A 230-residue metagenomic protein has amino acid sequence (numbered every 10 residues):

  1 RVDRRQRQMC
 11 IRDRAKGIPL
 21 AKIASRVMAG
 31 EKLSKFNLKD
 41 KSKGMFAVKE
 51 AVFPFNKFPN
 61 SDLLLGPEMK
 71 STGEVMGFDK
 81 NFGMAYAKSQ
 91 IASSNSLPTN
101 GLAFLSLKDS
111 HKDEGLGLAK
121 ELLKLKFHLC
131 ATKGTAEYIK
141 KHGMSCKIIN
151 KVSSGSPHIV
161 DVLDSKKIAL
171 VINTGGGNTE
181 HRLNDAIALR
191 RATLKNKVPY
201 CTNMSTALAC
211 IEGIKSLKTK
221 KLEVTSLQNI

Functional and structural regions predicted by a protein language model:
R1-I11: Single conserved hydrophobic/aromatic residue that forms the stacking wall/gate of nucleotide- or nucleobase-binding
I23-P98, A103-L105, K112: Peripheral (often C-terminal) accessory segments that flank ATP-dependent C-N-forming ligase machineries
I91-A103, L122-K124, V162-I168: Glycine-rich phosphate/diphosphate-binding loops that line cofactor/substrate pockets in enzymes
F104, K126-Y138: Short internal beta-strands
N150-K151, I159-I230: Peripheral docking tails and interdomain loops at the edges of cofactor- or intermediate-handling domains
